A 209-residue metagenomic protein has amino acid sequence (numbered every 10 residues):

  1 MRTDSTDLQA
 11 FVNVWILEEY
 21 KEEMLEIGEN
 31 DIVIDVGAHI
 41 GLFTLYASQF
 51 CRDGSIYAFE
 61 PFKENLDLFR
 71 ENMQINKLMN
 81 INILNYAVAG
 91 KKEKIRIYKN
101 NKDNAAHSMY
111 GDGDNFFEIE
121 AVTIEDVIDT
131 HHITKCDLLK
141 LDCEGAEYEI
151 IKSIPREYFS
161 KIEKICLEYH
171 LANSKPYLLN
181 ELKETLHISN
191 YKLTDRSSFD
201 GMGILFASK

Functional and structural regions predicted by a protein language model:
M1-K209: Phosphate/nucleotide-binding beta-alpha loop and adjacent structural elements of enzyme active sites
